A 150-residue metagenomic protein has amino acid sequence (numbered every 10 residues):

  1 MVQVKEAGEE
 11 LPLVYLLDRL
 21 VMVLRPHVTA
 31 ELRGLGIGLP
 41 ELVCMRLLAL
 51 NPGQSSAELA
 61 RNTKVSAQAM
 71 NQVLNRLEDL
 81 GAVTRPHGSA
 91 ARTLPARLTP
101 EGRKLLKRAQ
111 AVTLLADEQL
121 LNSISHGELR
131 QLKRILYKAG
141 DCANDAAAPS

Functional and structural regions predicted by a protein language model:
M1-L35, K104, K138, S150: N-terminal leader segment of winged-helix/HTH proteins
L17, L48-P52: Short helix-to-turn junction characteristic of helix-turn-helix DNA-binding domains, especially the helix
R25, G53, N75-Y137, D141: Charged, amphipathic alpha-helical coiled-coil/dimerization segments
C44-M45: Short alpha-helical "packing" element that flanks the helix-turn-helix/winged-helix DNA-binding module
P52-G53, K64: Central "turn" residue of the DNA-binding helix-turn-helix
A60: The alpha-helix within a helix-turn-helix
S66-A69: Helix-turn-helix DNA-binding motif, specifically the short coil turn and the N-cap/start of the second
